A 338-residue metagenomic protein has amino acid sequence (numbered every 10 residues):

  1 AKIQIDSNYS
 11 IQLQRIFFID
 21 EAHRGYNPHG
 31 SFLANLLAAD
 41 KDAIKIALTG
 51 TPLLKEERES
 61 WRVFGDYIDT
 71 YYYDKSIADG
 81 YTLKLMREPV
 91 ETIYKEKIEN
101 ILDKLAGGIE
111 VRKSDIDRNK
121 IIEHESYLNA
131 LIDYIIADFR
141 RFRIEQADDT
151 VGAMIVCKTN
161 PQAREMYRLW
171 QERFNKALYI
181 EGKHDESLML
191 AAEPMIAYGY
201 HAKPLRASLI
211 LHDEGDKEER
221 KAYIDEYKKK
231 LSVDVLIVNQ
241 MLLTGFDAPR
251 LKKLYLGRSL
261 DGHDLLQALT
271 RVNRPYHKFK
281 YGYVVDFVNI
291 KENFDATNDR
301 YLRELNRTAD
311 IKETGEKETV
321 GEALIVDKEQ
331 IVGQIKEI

Functional and structural regions predicted by a protein language model:
Q4, Y26-N27, L54-E59, L85-M86 (+7 more regions): Switch/connector loops and helix/strand junctions flanking conserved nucleotide-binding motifs in nucleotide-processing
Q4-I16, D40, I224-V233, A248: Short basic/glycine-enriched coil/helix segment immediately N-terminal to the Walker B
N8-I46: SF2 helicase catalytic motif II
E21-H23, L242, R258-S259, V272: Conserved Walker B
R58-T150, Y167-R168, G182: Interdomain helical connector at the RecA1-RecA2 junction of SF1/SF2 helicase-like NTPases
R118-V238: Conserved C-terminal RecA-like helicase domain
V235-V238, L242-Q267, G282-D286: A short beta-strand element within the Helicase C-terminal
R274-I338: Long, hydrophobic alpha-helical segments
